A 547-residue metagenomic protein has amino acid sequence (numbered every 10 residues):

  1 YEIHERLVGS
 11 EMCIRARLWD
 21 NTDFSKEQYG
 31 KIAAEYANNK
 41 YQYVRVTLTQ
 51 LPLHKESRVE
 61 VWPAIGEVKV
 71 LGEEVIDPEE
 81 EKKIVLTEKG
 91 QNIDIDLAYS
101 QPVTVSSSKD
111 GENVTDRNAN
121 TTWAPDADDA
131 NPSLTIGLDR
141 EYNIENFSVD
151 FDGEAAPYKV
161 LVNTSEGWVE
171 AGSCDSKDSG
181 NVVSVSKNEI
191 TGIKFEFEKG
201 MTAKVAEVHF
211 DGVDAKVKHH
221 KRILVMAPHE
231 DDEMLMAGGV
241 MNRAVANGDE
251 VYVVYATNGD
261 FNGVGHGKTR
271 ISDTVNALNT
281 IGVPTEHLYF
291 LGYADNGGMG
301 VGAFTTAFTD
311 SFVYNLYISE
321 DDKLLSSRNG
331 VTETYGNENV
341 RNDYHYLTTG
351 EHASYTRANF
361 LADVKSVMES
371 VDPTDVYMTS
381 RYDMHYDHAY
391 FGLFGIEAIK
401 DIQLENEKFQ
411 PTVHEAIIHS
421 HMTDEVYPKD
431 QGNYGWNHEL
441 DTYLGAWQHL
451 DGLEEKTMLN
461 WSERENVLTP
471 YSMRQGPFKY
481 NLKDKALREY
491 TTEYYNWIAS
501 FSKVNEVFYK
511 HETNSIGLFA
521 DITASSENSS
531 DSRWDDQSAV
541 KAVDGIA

Functional and structural regions predicted by a protein language model:
Y1-I3: Short, exposed "boundary/linker" segments that immediately precede the start of a downstream structural module
R6, S10, R15, K26-V85 (+3 more regions): Aromatic, loop-rich ligand-recognition surfaces of beta-strand-rich domains
E81-D116, N514-I546: Predominantly extracellular/luminal regions of secreted and cell-surface proteins, especially disulfide-bonded
D214-V371, G392-Q410, H414-H421, T469-L482 (+2 more regions): Active-site rim/loop-helix segments in enzyme catalytic domains that contact anionic ligands
V364-D383, H388: Proline-aspartate-enriched helix->loop->beta-strand connector
H388-F391, G395, V426-D430: Histidine/acidic-residue-rich catalytic or RNA/ligand-binding cores of hydrolases and nuclease-related proteins
P428-D430, N437-E493: A conserved mid-domain beta-alpha-beta active-site/ligand-binding segment of alpha/beta enzyme cores
P477, K485-N514: C-terminal and late-domain segments of enzyme folds
